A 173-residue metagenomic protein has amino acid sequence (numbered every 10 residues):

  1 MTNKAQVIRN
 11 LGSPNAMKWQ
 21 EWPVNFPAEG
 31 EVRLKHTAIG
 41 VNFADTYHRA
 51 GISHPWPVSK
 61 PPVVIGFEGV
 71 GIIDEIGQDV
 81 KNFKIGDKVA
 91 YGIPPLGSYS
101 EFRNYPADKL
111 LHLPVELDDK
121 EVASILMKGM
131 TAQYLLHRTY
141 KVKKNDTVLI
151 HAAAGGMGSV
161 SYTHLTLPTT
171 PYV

Functional and structural regions predicted by a protein language model:
T2-K4: Extreme N-terminal starter segment of soluble prokaryotic enzymes
P23-V41, S53-G97: Glycine-rich beta-strand-centered segment in the early N-terminal region that forms part of a ligand/cofactor-binding
A44-T46: Cytochrome P450 core scaffold surrounding the K-helix E-X-X-R motif and the conserved "meander" helix-loop region
E75, K88-A152: NAD(P)H dinucleotide-binding glycine-rich loop of Rossmann-like/cofactor-binding domains, especially the beta1-alpha1
A132, T163-H164: Adenylate-forming
G155-S159: Glycine-rich NAD(P) Rossmann-fold beta1-alpha1 loop
H164-V173: Single conserved hydrophobic/aromatic residue that forms the stacking wall/gate of nucleotide- or nucleobase-binding
